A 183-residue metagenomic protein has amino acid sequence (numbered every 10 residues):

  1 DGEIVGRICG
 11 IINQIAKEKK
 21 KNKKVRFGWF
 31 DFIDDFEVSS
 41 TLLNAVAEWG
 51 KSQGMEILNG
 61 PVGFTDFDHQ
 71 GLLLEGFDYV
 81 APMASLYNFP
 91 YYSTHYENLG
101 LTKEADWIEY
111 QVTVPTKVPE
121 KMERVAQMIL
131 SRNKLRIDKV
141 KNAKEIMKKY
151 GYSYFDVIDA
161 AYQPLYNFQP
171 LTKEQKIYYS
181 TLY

Functional and structural regions predicted by a protein language model:
D1, T181-Y183: A short helix-loop-beta-strand connector motif used in the catalytic cores of GNAT acetyltransferases and, in some
E3-N13: Conserved beta-strand in the GNAT
I11-Q14, W29-D31: Asp/Glu-centered strand-loop micro-motifs enriched in Gly/Pro and often flanked by an aromatic residue
Q14, F64-D68, T116: Feature marks short, surface-exposed loop/turn motifs that line or immediately flank catalytic pockets and channel
K19-G100, A105: Acyl-donor binding region in acyl/amide transferases
T41, A45, S153-A160, Y178: A non-catalytic, amphipathic alpha-helix used as a structural packing/dimerization or gating element in enzyme scaffolds
L86-N167: Acyltransferase donor/substrate-recognition loop-hinge adjacent to the catalytic core
Q163-T181: Conserved GNAT-fold acetyl-CoA-binding loop/helix
